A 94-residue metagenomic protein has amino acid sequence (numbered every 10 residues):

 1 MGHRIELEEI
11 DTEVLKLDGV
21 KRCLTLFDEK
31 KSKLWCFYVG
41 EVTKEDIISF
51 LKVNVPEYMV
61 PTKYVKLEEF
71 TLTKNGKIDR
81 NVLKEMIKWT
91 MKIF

Functional and structural regions predicted by a protein language model:
M1-F94: AMP-dependent adenylate-forming
